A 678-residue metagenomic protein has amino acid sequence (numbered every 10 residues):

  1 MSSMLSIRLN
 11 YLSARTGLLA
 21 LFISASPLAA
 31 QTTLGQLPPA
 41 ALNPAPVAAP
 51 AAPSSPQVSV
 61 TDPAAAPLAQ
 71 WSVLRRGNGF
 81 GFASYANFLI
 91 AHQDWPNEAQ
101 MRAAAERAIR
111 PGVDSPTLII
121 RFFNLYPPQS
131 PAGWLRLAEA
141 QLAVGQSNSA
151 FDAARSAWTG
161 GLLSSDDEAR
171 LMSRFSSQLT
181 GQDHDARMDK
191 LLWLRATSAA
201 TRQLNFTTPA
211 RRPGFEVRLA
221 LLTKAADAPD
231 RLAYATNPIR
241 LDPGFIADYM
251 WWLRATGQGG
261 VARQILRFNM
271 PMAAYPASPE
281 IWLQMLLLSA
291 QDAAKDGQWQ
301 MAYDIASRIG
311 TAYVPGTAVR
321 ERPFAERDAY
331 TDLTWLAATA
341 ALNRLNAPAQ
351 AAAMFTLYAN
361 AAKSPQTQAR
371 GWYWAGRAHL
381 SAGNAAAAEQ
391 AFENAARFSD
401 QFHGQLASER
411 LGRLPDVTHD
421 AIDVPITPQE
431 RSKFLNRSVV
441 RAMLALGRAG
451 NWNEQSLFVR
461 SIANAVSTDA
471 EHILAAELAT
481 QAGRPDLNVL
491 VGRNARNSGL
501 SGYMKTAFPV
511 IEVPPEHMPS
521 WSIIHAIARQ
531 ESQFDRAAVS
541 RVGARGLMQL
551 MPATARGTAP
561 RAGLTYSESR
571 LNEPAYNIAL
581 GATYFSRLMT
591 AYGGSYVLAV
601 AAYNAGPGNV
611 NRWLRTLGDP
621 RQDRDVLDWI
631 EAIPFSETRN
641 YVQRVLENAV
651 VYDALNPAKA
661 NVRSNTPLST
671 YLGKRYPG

Functional and structural regions predicted by a protein language model:
R15-P27: Bacterial N-terminal signal peptides
Q31-G79, V417-S438, R448: N-terminal leader/linker segments that initiate helical-solenoid repeat arrays
P39-N43, V60-L68, N78-F82, Q93-A103 (+18 more regions): Generic helix N-cap/helix-start motif at coil->alpha-helix transitions
P56, G81-L89, S115-L125, S149-W158 (+10 more regions): Alpha-helical repeat scaffolds
L74, I90, E98, R102-R110 (+3 more regions): Alpha-helical adaptor scaffolds
Y85-A91, V261, A273-W282, D296-I309 (+7 more regions): Catalytic glycan-binding domains that act on GlcNAc-containing polysaccharides
Q93-D94, P127, L142-A143, S147-L163 (+9 more regions): TPR/TPR-like (Sel1-like) alpha-helical repeat modules
I109, Q141, L191, A220 (+6 more regions): Residue at a conserved register position within TPR or TPR-like alpha-solenoid repeats
